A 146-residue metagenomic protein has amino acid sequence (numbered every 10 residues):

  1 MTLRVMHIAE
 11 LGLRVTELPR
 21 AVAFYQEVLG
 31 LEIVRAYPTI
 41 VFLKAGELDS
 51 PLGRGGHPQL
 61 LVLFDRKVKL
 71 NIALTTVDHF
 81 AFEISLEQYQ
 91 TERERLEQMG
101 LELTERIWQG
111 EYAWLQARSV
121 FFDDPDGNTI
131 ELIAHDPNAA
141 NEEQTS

Functional and structural regions predicted by a protein language model:
M1-P19, F80, D136-S146: N-terminal beta-strand motif that seeds the catalytic metal site of vicinal oxygen chelate
R4-H7, A73-V77, A113-W114: Short glycine-enriched loop/turn motifs at secondary-structure junctions
E10-G12, F42, H79-A81, S119-F121: Short aromatic/hydrophobic contact patches that present stacked aromatics for nucleic-acid/ligand binding
E17-E32: Amphipathic alpha-helical segments
L18, A81-D126: Vicinal oxygen chelate
G30-A36, E102-R106: Short secondary-structure junctions
E32-L74, L86, T129-A134: Conserved short beta-strand elements that form part of the metal-binding/catalytic scaffold of enzyme active sites
A113-L115, I133-A139: Short beta->alpha transition motifs characteristic of CBS
